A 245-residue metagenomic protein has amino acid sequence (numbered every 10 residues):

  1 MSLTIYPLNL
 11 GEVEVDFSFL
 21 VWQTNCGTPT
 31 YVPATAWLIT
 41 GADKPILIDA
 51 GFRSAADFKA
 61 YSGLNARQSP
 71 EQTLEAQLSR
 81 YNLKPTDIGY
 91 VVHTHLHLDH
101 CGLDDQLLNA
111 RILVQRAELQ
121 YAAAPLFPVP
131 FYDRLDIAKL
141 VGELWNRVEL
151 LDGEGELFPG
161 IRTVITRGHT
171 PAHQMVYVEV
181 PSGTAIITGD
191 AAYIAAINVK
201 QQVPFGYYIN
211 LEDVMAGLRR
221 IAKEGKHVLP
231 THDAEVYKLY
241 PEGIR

Functional and structural regions predicted by a protein language model:
I5-P7, A36-T40, I46, D152-P181: Core dinuclear metal-dependent hydrolase active-site scaffold
E12-A76, M175-G189: Conserved beta-strand hairpin/beta-sheet module of binuclear metal-dependent hydrolase folds, prominently
A50-F52, L96, A117-E118, G168-T170 (+2 more regions): Active-site metal-binding loops of divalent metal-dependent hydrolases
L64-V114: Active-site metal-binding motif and surrounding structural segment of the metallo-beta-lactamase
N65-R67, E71, C101-L107, R111 (+3 more regions): Short, electropositive alpha-helical surface patch
R67-A76, E179-R245: Cap/insert and terminal regions of metallo-dependent hydrolase folds
S69-Q72, A76-D87, R116-I165, I209-K226: Metallo-beta-lactamase
R111-R116, I187-G189: Short hydrophobic/aromatic-enriched beta-strand-loop microsegments
